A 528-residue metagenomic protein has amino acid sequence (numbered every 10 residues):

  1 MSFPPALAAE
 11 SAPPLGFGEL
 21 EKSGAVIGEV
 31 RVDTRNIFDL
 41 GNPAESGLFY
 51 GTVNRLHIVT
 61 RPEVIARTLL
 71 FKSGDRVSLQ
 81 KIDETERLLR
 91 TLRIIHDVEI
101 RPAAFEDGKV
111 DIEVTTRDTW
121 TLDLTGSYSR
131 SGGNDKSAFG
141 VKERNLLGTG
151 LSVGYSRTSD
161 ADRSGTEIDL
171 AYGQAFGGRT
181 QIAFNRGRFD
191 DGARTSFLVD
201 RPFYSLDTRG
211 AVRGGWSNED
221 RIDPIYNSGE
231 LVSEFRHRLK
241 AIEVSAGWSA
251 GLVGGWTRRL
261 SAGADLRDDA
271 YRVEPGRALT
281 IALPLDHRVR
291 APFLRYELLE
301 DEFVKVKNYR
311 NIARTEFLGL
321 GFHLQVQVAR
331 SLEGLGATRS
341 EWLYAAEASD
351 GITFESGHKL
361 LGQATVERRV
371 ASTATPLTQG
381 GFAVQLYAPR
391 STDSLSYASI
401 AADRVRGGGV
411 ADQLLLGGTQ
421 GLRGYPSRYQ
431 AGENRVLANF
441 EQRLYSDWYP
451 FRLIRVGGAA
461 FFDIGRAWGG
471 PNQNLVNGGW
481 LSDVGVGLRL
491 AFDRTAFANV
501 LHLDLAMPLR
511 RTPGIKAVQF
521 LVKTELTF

Functional and structural regions predicted by a protein language model:
L7-E143, G154-T158, R163-Y172, N185-R186 (+2 more regions): Periplasmic polypeptide-binding modules associated with outer-membrane biogenesis and secretion
A8, H323-F528: C-terminal transmembrane beta-barrel domains of outer membrane proteins
E21-S23, L146-S152, Q174-Q181, S205-A211 (+8 more regions): Short loop/turn motifs that connect adjacent beta-strands in outer-membrane beta-barrel proteins
L69, W120-R130, S137-D160, I168 (+9 more regions): Transmembrane beta-strand segments that form the barrel wall of outer-membrane beta-barrel proteins
R130-S131, S159-D160, Q174, G187-D191 (+8 more regions): Replace "Gram-negative outer membrane beta-barrel proteins" with "bacterial and organellar outer membrane beta-barrel
S137-N145, S164-G177, T195-D207, V212-G214 (+6 more regions): Feature captures outer-membrane beta-barrel proteins of Gram-negative bacteria and organelles
F139, G165-D169, R194-D200, V212-G215 (+9 more regions): Outer-membrane beta-barrel translocator domains and adjoining extracellular loop/strand segments of Gram-negative
A171-P275, L279: Transmembrane beta-barrel wall of Gram-negative outer-membrane proteins
